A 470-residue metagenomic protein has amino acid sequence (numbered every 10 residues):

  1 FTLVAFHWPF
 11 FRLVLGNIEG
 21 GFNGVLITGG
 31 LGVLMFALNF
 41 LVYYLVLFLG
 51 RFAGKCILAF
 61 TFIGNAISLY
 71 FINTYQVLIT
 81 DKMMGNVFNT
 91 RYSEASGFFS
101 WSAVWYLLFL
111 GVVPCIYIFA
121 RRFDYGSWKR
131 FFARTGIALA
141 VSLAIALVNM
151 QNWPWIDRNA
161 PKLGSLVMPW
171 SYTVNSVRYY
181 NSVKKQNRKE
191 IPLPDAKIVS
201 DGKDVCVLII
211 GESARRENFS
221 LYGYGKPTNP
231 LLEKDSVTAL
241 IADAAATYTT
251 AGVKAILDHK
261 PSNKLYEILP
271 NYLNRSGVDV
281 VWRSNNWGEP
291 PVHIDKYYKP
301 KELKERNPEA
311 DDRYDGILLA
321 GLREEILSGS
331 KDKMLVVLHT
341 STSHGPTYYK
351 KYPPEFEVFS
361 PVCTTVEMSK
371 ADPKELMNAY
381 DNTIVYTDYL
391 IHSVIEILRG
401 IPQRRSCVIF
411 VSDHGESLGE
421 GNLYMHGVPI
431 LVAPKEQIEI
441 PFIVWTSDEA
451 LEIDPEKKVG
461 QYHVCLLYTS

Functional and structural regions predicted by a protein language model:
F1-L166, Y468: Transmembrane and membrane-interface helices of multi-pass, inner-membrane envelope-modifying transferases
A95, E212-S213, L273, L338 (+3 more regions): Generic structural signal for small/hydrophobic residues in well-ordered secondary structure, especially within
N149-L208, S213-E367, E439, L467-S470: Active-site-proximal alpha/beta segments of enzymes that process anionic O-linked groups
G223-P227, R404-P455: Histidine-centered active-site microenvironments of extracellular/periplasmic hydrolases and transferases
N263-Y266, K374-Y386, I430-I440, L451-L467: A short beta-strand-to-alpha-helix junction
W282-S284, V336-T342, D381, C407-S412 (+1 more regions): Short beta-strand segments
R323, V362-V408, V444, H463: A long, amphipathic alpha-helix that forms part of the scaffold/cap immediately adjacent to metal-dependent active
P354-P373, F442, E449-E456: Flexible internal linker/loop segments at domain or repeat junctions
